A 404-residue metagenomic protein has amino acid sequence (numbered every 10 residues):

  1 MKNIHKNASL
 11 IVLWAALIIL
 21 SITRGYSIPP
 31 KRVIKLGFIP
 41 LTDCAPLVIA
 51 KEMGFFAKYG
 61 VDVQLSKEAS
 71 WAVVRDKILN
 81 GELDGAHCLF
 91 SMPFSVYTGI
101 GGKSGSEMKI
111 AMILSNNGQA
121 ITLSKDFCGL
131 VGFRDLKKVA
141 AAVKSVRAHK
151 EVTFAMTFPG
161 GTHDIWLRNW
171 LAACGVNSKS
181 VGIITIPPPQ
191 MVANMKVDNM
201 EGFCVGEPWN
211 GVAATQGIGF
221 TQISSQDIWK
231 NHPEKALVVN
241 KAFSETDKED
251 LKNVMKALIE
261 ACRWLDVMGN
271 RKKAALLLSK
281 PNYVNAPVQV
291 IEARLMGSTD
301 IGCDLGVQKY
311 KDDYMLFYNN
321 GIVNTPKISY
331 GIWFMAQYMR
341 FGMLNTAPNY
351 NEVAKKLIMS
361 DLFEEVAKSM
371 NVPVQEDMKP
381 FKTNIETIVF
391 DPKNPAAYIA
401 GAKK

Functional and structural regions predicted by a protein language model:
M1-K31, Q375-D377, F381-I388, P392-K404: Short, low-complexity disordered leader/linker segments with a strong preference for bacterial N-terminal type II
I28-I184, V197-A213, I218-N231, T383 (+1 more regions): Short, glycine-/small- and polar/acidic-enriched structural segments that line small-molecule recognition paths
L41, E68-A72, H87, F158-T162 (+4 more regions): Soluble non-cytosolic domains of exported or imported proteins
I121-T122, A236-V239, F243-S244: Short glycine- and hydrophobic/aromatic-rich loop-to-beta-strand nucleating segment in the catalytic cores
T246-M359: Secondary-structure end/capping motifs
I332-K404: Conserved C-terminal helix/tail region of periplasmic/extracytoplasmic solute-binding proteins
